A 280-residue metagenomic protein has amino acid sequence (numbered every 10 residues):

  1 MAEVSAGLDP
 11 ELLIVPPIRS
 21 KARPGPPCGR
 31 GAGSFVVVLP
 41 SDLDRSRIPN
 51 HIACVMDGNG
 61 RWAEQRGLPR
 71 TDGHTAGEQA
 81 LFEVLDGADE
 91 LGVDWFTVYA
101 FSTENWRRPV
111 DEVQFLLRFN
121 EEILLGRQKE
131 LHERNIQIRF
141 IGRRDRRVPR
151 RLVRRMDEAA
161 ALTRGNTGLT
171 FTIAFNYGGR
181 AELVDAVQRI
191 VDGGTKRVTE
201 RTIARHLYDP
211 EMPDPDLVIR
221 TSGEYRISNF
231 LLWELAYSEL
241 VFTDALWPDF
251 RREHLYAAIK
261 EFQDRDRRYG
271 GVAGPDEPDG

Functional and structural regions predicted by a protein language model:
M1-P16: Extreme N-terminal basic, low-complexity initiation segments that serve as generic localization/processing leaders
L13, C28-G280: Flexible, compositionally biased loop and terminal segments
